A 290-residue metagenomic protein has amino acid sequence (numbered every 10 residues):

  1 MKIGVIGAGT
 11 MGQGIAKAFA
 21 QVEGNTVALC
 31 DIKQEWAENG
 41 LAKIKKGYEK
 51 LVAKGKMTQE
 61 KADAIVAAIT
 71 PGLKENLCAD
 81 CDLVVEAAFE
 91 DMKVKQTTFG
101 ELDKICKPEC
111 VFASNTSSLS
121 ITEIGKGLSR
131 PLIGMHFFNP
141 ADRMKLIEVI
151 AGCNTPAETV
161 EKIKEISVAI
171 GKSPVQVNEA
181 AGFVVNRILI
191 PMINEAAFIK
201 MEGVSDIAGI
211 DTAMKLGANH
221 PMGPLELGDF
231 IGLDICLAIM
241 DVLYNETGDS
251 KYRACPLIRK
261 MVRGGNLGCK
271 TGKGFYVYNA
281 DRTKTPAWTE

Functional and structural regions predicted by a protein language model:
M1-K50, K54: NAD(P)+-binding Rossmann beta1-loop-alpha1 motif at the extreme N-terminus of oxidoreductases
T10, W36, K50-F112, L119: Rossmann-like NAD(P)-binding element
E23-G24, A157-E161, V168-E179, M201-E202 (+1 more regions): NAD(P)-dependent Rossmann-like dehydrogenase/reductase catalytic/cofactor-binding core
G24-N25, A79, P140-V149, P221-M222 (+1 more regions): Acidic/polar active-site rim loop that often engages polyanionic ligands
V111-N178, F183-R187: Rossmann-fold dinucleotide-binding core
